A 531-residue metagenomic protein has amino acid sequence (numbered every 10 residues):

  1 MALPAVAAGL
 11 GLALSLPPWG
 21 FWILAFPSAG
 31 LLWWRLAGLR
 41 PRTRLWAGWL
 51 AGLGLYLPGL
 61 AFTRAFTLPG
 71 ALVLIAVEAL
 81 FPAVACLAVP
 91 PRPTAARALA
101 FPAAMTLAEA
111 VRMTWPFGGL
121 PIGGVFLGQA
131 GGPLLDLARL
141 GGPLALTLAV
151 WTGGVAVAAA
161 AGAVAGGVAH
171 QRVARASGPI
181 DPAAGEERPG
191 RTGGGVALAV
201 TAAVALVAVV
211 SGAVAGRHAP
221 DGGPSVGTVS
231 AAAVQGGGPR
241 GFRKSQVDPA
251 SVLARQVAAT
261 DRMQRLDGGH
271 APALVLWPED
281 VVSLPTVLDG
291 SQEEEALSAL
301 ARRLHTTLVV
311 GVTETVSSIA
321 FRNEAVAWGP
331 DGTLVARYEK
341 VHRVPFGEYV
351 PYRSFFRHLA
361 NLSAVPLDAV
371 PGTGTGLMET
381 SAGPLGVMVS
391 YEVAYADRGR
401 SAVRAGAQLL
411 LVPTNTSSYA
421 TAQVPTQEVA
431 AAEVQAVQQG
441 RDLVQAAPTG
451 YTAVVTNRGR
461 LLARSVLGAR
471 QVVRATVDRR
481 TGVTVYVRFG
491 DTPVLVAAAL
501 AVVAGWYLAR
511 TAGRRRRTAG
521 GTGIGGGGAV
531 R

Functional and structural regions predicted by a protein language model:
M1-V173, I180-D181, E186, R191-A215 (+6 more regions): Membrane-embedded alpha-helical bundles of multi-pass enzymes that act on lipidic or dolichyl-linked glycan substrates
S15, L99, A176-P179, E186 (+4 more regions): Compositionally biased, intrinsically disordered/low-complexity regions enriched for serine, proline and threonine
M113, R175, G190-R191, S283 (+3 more regions): Short amphipathic alpha-helical "recognition" segments used for binding
G167-R175, D181, G227, G521-A529: Short, highly charged, low-complexity non-transmembrane loops/tails of multi-pass membrane proteins
A176, R188, T518-G520: Compositionally biased, low-complexity segments enriched in small residues
H218-P493: Soluble catalytic domains of enzymes that build or remodel membrane lipids, polysaccharides, and related
V503-R531: Juxtamembrane interface at the cytosolic side of transmembrane helices
